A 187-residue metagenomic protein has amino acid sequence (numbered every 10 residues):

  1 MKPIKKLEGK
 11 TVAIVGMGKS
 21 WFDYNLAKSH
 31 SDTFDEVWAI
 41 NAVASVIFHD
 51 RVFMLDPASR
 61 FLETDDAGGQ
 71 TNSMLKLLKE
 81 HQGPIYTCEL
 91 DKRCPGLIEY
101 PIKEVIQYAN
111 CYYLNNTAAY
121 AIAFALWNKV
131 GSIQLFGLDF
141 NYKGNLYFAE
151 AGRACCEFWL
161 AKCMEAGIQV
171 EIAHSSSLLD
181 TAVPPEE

Functional and structural regions predicted by a protein language model:
M1-E187: Metal-ion/cofactor- or nucleotide/acyl-coenzyme-handling active-site neighborhoods
